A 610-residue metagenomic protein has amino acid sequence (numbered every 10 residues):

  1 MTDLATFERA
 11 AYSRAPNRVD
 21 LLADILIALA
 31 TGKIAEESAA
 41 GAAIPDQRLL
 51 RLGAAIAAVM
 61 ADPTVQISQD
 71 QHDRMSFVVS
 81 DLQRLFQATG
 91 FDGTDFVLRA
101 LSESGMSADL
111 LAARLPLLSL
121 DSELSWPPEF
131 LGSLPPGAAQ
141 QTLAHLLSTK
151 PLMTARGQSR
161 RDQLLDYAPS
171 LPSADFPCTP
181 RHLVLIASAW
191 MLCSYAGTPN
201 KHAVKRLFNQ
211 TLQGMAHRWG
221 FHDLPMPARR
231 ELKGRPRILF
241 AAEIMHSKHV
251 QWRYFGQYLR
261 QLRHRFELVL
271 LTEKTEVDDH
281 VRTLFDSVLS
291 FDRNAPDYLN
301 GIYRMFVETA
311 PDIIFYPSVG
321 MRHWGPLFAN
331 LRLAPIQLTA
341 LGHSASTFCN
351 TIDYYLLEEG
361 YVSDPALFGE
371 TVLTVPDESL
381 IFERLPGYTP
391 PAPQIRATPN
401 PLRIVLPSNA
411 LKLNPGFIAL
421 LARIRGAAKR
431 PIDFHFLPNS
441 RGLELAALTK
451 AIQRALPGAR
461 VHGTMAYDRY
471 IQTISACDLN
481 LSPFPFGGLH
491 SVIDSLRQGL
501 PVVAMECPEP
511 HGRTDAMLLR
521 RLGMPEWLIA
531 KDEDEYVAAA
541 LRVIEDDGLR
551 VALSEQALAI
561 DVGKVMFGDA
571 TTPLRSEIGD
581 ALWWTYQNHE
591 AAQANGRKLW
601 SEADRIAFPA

Functional and structural regions predicted by a protein language model:
T2-R237, E383-Q394, D580, N588-A610: Non-catalytic membrane-proximal stalk/linker segments that position and tether the catalytic domains
D46, R265-R293: N-terminal strand-loop element at the rim of the active site of nucleotide-sugar-dependent glycosyltransferases
M191-M215, R332-I395: Active-site-proximal region of nucleotide-activated glycan assembly enzymes, centered on histidine/acidic-rich loops
H246-E267, D377-A466: Conserved catalytic-core segment of nucleotide-activated headgroup transferases in glycan assembly
N294-I302, R460-T473, G487: Conserved active-site histidine-acidic residue motif and adjacent donor-binding/catalytic loop of glycosyltransferases
I313-A334, L338-C349, Y467, I471-D515: A donor-sugar binding/catalytic signature common to diverse glycosyltransferases and related nucleotide-sugar
A447, A539-A610: C-terminal amphipathic helix plus adjacent low-complexity, charged tail appended to glycosyltransferase catalytic
S475, L479, P483-V565: Catalytic binding pocket for nucleotide-activated donors in carbohydrate/polymer assembly enzymes
